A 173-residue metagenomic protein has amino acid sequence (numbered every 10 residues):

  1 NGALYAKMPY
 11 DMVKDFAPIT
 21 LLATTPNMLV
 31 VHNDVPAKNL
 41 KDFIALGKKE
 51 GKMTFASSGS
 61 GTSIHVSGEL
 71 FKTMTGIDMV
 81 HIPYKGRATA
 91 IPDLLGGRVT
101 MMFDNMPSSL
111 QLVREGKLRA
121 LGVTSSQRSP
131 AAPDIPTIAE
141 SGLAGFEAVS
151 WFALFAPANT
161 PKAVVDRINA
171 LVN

Functional and structural regions predicted by a protein language model:
N1, S58, R87, D104-S109 (+2 more regions): Beta->alpha turn/N-cap motifs
A3-T89, I138, W151-N173: Hinge/capping helix and adjacent helix->loop/strand transition within the periplasmic-binding protein
Y5-D11, D34, Q111-V123: Extracytoplasmic "Venus flytrap"/periplasmic binding protein-like
A6-V13, Q127-G145: Small-residue (glycine/proline)-centered packing/hinge motifs flanked by hydrophobic/aromatic residues
A17, F43, K117-P130, E147: Conserved helix-loop-beta element of the AMP-binding
N39, P83, G97-R98, N105 (+3 more regions): Conserved functional loop/turn residues at catalytic and ligand-binding sites
E50-M53, T75-I77, L95-D104, K117-A120: Alpha-to-beta junction loops
L70, M74, A88-R98, P107-E115: Short helices/loops that flank or line small-molecule/ion binding pockets
